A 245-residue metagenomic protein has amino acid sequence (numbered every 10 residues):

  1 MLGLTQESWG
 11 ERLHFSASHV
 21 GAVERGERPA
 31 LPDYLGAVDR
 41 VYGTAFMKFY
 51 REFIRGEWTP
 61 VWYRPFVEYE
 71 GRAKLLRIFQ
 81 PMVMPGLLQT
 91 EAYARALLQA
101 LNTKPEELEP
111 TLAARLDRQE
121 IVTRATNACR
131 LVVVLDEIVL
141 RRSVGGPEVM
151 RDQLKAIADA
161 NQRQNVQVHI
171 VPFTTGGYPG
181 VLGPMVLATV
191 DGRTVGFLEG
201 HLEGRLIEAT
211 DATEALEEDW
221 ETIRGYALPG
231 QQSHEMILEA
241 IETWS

Functional and structural regions predicted by a protein language model:
M1-R55: Basic, Lys/Arg-rich alpha-helical nucleic-acid-recognition elements, primarily the DNA-binding modules of transcription
S8-E11, W58-T59, Y69, A128-C129: Short, flexible segments with low predicted structural confidence
R12-F15, W62-Y63, V134-E137: A short alpha-helix capping/helix-coil boundary motif
L35-A37, W58, E239-I241: Short alpha-helical linear motifs
M47-F79: Short, charged recognition helix plus adjacent turn of helix-turn-helix-like nucleic-acid-binding domains
L75, F79-S245: Hydrophobic protein-protein interaction segments
